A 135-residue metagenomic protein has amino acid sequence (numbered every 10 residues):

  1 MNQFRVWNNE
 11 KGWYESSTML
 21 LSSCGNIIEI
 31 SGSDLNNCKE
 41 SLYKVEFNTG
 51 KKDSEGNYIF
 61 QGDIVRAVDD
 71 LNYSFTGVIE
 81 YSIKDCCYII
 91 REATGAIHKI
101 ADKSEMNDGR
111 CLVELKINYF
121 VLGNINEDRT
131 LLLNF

Functional and structural regions predicted by a protein language model:
M1-F135: Secondary-structure transition motif
